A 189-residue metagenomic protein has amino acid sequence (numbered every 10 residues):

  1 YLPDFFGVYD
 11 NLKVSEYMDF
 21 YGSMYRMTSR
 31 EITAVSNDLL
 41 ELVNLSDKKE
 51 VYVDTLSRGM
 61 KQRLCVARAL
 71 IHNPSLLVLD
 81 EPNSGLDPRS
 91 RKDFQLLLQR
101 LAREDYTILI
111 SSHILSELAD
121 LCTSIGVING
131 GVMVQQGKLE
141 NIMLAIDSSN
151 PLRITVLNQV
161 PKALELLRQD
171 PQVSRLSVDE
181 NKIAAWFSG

Functional and structural regions predicted by a protein language model:
D19, S23, R30-K48: Conserved ABC ATPase "signature" region
Y52-L56: Conserved ABC ATPase signature
V66: Hydrophobic anchor residue at the start of the ABC signature
N73: Conserved catalytic motifs of ABC-family nucleotide-binding domains
L77-D80: Catalytic Walker B motif of ABC-type/P-loop ATPase nucleotide-binding domains
N83-S84: Short loop immediately C-terminal to the Walker-B catalytic DE motif in ABC-type ATPase nucleotide-binding domains
Q95-F187: ABC transporter nucleotide-binding domain
